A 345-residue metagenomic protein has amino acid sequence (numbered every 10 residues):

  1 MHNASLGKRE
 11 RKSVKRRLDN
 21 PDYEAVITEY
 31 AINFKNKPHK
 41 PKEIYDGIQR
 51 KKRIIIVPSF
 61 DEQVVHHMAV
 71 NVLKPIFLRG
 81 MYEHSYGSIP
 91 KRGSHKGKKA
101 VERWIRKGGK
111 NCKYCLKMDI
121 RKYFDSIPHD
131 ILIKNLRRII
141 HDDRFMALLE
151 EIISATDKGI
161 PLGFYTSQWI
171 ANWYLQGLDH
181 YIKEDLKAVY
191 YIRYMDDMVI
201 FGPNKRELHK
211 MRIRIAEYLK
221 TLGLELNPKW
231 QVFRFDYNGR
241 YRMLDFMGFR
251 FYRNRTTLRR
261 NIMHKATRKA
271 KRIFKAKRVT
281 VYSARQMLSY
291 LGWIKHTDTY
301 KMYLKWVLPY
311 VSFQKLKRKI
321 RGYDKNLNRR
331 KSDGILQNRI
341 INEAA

Functional and structural regions predicted by a protein language model:
M1-L132, D157, E343-A345: Conserved two-metal-ion catalytic palm core of "right-hand" nucleic acid polymerases, unifying RNA-dependent RNA
D22-Y30, K134-I139, Y181-I182, T257-K271: Compositionally biased, low-complexity linear motifs
V26-I32, M211-L222: Inter-domain linker/hinge segments that demarcate the starts of reverse transcriptase and RNase H-type modules
Q63, H67, A155, H209 (+1 more regions): Right-hand nucleic-acid polymerase module
V72-G80, L136, I140-R144, L219-G223: A generic secondary-structure signal for well-formed alpha-helical elements
L73-G80, H180-I182, T299-K301: Short helix-capping/linker segments at secondary-structure and domain boundaries
K99-M195, V199-A216, K229, R234-N238: Conserved polymerase palm-domain catalytic core
